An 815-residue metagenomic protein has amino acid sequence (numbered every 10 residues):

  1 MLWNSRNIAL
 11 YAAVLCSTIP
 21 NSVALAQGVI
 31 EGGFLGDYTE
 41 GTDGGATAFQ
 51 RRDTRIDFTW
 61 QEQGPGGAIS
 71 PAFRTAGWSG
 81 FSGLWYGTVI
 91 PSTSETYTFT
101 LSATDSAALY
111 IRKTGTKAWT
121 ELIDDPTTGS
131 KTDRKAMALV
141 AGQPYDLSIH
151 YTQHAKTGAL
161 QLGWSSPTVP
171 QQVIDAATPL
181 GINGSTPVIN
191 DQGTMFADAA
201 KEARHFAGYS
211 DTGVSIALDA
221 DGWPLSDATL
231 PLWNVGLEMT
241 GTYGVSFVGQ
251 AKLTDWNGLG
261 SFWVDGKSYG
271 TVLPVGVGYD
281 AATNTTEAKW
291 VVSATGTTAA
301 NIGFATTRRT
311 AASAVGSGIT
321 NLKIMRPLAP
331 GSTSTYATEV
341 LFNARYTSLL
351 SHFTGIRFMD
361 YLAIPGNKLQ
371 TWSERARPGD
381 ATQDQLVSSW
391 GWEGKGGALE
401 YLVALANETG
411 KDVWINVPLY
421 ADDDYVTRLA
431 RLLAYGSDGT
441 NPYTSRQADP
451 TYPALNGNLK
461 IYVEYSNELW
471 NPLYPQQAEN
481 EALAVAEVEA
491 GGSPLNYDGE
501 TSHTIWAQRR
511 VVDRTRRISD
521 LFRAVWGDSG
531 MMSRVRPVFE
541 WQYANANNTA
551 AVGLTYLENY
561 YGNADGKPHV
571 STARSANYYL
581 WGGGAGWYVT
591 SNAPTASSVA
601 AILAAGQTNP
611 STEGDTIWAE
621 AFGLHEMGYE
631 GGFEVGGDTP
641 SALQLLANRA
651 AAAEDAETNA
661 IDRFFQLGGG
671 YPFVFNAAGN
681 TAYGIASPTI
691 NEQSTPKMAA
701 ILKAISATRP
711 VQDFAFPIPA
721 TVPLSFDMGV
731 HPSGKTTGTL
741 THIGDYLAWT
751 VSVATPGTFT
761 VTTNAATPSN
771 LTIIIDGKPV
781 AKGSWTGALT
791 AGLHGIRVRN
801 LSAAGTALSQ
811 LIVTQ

Functional and structural regions predicted by a protein language model:
M1-Y11: Bacterial N-terminal signal peptides that target proteins for export
Q27-N183, P719-H742, Y746: Extracellular/secretory pathway-exposed regions associated with glycan biology
I90-T98, G142, T240-T242, V753-T760: Extended extracellular/luminal ectodomain segments enriched in beta-structured repeat modules
R112-T114, D265, I774-K778: Short strand-turn-strand beta-turns centered on an Asx-Gly dipeptide
I123-D133, Y279-K289, T772-L793: Extracellular carbohydrate recognition and processing domains and analogous Trp-centered ligand-binding platforms
S148-T157, T306-R308, R797-G805: Short beta-strand-plus-loop segments that form exposed binding edges in beta-rich domains
A155-W164, G316-I319, A804-V813: Edge beta-strands of jelly-roll/beta-sandwich modules across compartments, strongly enriched in secreted/luminal
G181-Y465, W470-L603, N609-V635, T639-A642 (+4 more regions): Non-catalytic accessory regions flanking glycosidase/transglycosidase catalytic cores in CAZymes
